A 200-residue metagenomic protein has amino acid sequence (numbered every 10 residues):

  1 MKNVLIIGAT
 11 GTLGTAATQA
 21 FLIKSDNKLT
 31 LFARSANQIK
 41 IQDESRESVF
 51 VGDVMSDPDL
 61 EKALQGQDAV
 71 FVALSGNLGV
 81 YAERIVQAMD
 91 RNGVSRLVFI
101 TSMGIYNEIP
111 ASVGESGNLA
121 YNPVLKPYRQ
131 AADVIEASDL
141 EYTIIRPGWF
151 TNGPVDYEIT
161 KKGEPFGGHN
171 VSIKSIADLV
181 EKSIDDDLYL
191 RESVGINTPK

Functional and structural regions predicted by a protein language model:
K2, N27, S95: Nucleotide donor/acceptor-binding cores
V4-K24: N-terminal Rossmann NAD(P)H-binding glycine-rich loop of SDR-like oxidoreductase domains
V4-L5, R34-R91, Y106: NAD(P)H-binding glycine-rich loop region in Rossmannoid oxidoreductase-like domains and their noncatalytic homologs
L5, T30, T143: Conserved beta-strand positions in the Rossmann-like core of class I SAM-dependent methyltransferases
I7-T12, L125, V134, N152-P154 (+1 more regions): Active-site-lining helix/loop region of Rossmann-like oxidoreductase modules
T10, S35, M103: Residues in the short beta-alpha loop(s) of Rossmann-like NAD(P)-binding domains
S25-R34: Conserved glycine-rich Rossmann-like NAD(P)H-binding loop of the short-chain dehydrogenase/reductase
N77-T160: Glycine-/Pro-rich loop/turn segments that contact NAD(P) or position catalytic residues in Rossmann-like domains
